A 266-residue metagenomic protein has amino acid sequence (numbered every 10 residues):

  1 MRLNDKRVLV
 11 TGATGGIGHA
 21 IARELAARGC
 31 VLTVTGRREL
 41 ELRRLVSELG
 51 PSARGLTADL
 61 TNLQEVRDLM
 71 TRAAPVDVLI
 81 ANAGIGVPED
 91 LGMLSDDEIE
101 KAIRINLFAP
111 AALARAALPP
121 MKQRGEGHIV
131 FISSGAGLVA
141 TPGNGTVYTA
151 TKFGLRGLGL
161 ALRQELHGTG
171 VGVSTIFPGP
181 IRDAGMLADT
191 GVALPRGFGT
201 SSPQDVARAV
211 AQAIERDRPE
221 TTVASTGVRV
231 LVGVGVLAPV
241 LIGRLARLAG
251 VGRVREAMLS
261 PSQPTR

Functional and structural regions predicted by a protein language model:
T14-G15: Conserved glycine-rich cofactor-binding loop
R28-L45: Conserved glycine-rich Rossmann-like NAD(P)H-binding loop of the short-chain dehydrogenase/reductase
T57-D68, D96: The beta1-alpha1 cofactor-binding region of Rossmann-like NAD(H)/NADP(H)-dependent oxidoreductases
D90-L91, E98-I103: Substrate-binding pocket helix/loop in short-chain dehydrogenase/reductase
A114, T151: Active-site helix of classical SDR
S134: Residue(s) in the substrate-gating loop at a strand-loop-helix junction that position the organic substrate next
Q164-G227: SDR active-site lid
